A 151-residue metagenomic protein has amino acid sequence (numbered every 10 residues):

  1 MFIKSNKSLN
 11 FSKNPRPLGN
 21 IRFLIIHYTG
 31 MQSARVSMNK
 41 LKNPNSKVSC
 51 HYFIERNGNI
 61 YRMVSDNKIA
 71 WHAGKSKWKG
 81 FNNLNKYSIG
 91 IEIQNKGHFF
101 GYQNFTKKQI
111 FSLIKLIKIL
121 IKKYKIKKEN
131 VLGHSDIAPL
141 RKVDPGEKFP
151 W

Functional and structural regions predicted by a protein language model:
M1-N82: N-terminal catalytic cores of peptidoglycan-degrading enzymes
F2-S5, N82, Q94-W151: Basic/polar, cationic surfaces and motifs that engage anionic cell-wall and phosphate/carboxylate ligands
G19, K86, I126: Structured loop/turn residues at beta-strand edges in well-structured enzyme cores
F23, S88-G90, N130-L132: Structural preference for beta-strand elements that scaffold enzyme active sites
I26, I91, L113: Conserved, mostly hydrophobic/aromatic
A70, S76-G101: N-terminal accessory/precursor segments of enzymes
